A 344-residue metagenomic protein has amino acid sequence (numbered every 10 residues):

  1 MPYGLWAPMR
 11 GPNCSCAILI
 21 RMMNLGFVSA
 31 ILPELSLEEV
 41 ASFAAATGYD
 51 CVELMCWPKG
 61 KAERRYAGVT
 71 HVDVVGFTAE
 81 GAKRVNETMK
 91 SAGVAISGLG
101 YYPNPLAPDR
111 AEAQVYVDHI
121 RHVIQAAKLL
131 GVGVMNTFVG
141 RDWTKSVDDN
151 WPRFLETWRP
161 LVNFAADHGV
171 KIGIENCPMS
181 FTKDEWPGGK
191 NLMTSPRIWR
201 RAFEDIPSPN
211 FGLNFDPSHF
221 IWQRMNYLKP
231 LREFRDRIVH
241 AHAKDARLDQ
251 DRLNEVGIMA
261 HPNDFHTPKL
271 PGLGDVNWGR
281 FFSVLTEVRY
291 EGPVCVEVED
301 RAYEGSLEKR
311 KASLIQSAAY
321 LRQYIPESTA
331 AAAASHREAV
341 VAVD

Functional and structural regions predicted by a protein language model:
A17-C51, C56-P58, K90, G131-G133 (+2 more regions): Histidine-acidic metal/acid-base catalytic patches
I18-R21, E39, K83-G98, P105-G212 (+5 more regions): Active-site acidic/histidine proton-transfer and metal-coordination neighborhood in alpha/beta enzyme cores
I31-L32, H71-D73, Y102-A107, R141-T144 (+2 more regions): Short histidine/acidic/glycine/proline-rich micro-motifs that form metal- and phosphate-coordinating active-site loops
M55-V85, K145: Glycine-rich, proline-tolerant flexible connector loops at the mouths of alpha/beta enzymes
C56-E63, P105, D142-T144, M179-F181 (+2 more regions): Conserved radical SAM core fold
